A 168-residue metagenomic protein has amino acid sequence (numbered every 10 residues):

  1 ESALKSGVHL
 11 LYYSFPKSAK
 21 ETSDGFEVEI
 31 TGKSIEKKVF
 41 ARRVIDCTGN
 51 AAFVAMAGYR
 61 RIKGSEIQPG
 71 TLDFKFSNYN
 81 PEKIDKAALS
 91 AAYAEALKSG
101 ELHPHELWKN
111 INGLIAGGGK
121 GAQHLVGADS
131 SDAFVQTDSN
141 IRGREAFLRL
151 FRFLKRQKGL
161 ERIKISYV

Functional and structural regions predicted by a protein language model:
L4-K17: A conserved beta-strand/loop element that lines the FAD pocket in flavoprotein oxidoreductases
G7-V8, V28, I45: Hydrophobic aliphatic residue packing
Y12-Y13, E36-R43, C47-V168: Flavin (FAD/FMN)-binding glycine-rich loop and adjacent Rossmann-like elements that form
A19-K20, G70: Short secondary-structure capping/turn micro-motifs that flank functional sites
K20-K38: Conserved beta-strand-loop-beta-strand element in the redox core of flavoprotein oxidoreductases
